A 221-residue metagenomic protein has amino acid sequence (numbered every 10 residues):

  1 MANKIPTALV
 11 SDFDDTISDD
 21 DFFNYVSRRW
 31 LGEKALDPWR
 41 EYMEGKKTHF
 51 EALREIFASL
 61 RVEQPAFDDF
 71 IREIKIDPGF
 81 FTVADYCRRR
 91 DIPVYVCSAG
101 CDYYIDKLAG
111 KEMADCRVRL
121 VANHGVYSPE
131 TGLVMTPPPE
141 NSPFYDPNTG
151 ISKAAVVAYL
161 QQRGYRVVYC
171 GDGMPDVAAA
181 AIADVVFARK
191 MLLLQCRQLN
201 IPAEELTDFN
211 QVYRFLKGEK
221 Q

Functional and structural regions predicted by a protein language model:
M1-A58: Active-site neighborhood of HAD-like aspartate-dependent phosphohydrolases
A8, F23, P38, A52 (+4 more regions): A short, structure-level motif marking secondary-structure boundaries and short turns
V10-D12, C97, C170: Short hydrophobic segments within beta-strands
R28, R72-E73, Y95, P147: A generic secondary-structure micro-motif detector that highlights 1-2 residue hydrophobic/ambivalent hotspots embedded
K34-R40, Q64-F67, D115-R117: Short, surface-exposed acidic
Y42-M43, I71, Q161, L216: Hydrophobic residues in alpha-helical segments
K47-D85, R90-I92: Metal-dependent phosphoesterase signature
T82-P93, G100-Q221: C-terminal cap/substrate-recognition subdomain and adjoining C-terminal extension of metal-dependent phosphatase-like
